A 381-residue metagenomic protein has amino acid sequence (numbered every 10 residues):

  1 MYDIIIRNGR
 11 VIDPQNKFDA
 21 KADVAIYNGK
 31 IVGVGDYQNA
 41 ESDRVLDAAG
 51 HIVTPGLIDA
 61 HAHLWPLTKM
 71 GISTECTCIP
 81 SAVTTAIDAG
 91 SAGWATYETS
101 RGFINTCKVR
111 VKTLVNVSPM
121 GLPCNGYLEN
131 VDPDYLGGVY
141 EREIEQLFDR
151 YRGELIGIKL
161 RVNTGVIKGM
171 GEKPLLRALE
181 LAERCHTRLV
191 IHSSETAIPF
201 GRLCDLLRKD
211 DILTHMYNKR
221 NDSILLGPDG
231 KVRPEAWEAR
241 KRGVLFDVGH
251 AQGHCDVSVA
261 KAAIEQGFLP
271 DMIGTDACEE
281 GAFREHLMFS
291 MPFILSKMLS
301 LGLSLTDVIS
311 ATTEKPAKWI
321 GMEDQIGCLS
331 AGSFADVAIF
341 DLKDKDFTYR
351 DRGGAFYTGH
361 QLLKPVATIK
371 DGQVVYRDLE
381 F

Functional and structural regions predicted by a protein language model:
M1-T54: Histidine-rich, glycine-flanked metal-binding segment
G9, F334-E380: C-terminal cap of metal-dependent C-N hydrolases
G9, V24, G29, G50 (+11 more regions): Divalent metal-coordination and catalytic microenvironments
N39-A40, D47-C107: Metal-associated gating/positioning segment near the N- to mid-region
L67-T77, G137-F148, A197-L203: Short, acidic/polar
S81-I87, S91-A92, T106-Y135, K159-V162: Metal-cofactor-binding active-site regions of metalloenzymes
L160-A263, G267-R284: Active-site core of metal-dependent hydrolases
V259-L342: His/Asp/Glu-enriched, well-ordered alpha-helical/loop segment that forms or immediately abuts the divalent-metal
